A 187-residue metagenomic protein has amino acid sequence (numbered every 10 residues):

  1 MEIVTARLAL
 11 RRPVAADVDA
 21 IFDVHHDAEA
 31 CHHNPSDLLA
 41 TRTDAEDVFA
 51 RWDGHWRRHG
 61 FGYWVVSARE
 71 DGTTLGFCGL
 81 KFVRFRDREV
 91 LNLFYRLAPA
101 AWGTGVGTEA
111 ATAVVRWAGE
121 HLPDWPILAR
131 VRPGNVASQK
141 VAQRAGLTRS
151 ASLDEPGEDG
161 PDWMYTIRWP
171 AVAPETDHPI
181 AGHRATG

Functional and structural regions predicted by a protein language model:
M1-H33, A50, Y63-G187: Acyl-donor (CoA/ACP) binding surface of acyl/acetyltransferases
L38-G60, R69: Active-site rim helix/loop that mediates acceptor-substrate recognition in acyltransferases
